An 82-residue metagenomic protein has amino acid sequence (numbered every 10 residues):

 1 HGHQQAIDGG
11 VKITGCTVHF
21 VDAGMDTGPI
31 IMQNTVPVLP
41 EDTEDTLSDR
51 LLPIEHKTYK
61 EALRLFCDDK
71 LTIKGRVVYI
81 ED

Functional and structural regions predicted by a protein language model:
H1-V77: Donor/substrate-binding cores of folate-linked one-carbon enzymes
